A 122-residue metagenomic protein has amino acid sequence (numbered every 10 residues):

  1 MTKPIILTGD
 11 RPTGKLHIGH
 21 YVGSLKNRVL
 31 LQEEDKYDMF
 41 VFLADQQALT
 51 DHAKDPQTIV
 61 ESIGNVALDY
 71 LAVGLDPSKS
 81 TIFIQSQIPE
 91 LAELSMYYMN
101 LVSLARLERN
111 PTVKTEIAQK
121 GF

Functional and structural regions predicted by a protein language model:
T2-F122: N-terminal Rossmann-like or analogous alpha/beta NTP/dinucleotide-binding catalytic cores that position adenine
